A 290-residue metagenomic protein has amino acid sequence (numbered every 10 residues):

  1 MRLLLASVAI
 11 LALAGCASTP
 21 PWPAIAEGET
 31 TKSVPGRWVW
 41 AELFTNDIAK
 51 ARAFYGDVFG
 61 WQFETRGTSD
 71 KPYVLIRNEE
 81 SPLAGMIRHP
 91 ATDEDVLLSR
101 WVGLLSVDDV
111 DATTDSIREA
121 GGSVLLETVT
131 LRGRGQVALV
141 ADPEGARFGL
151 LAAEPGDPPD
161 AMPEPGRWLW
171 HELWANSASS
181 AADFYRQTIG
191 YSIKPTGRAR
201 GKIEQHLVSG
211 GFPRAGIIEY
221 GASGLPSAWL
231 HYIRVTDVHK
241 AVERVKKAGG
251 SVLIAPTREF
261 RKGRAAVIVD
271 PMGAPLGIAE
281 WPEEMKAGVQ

Functional and structural regions predicted by a protein language model:
M1-L5: Bacterial N-terminal signal peptides that target proteins for export
C16-A49, R100-L105, L151-A182, K194 (+2 more regions): N-terminal beta-strand motif that seeds the catalytic metal site of vicinal oxygen chelate
P20-A24, G28, S33, E42-S81 (+5 more regions): Core segments of cupin and vicinal oxygen chelate
D47-A49, R77-P82, G103-E144, A178 (+2 more regions): Vicinal oxygen chelate
T65-I76, L83, P90-G103, D108: Post-signal peptide N-terminal segment of secreted/secretory-pathway proteins
A91, R132-G133, A153-G156, F260-R261 (+1 more regions): A short acidic/small-residue loop/turn micro-motif
S179-A287: Structured core of small recognition/catalytic domains
